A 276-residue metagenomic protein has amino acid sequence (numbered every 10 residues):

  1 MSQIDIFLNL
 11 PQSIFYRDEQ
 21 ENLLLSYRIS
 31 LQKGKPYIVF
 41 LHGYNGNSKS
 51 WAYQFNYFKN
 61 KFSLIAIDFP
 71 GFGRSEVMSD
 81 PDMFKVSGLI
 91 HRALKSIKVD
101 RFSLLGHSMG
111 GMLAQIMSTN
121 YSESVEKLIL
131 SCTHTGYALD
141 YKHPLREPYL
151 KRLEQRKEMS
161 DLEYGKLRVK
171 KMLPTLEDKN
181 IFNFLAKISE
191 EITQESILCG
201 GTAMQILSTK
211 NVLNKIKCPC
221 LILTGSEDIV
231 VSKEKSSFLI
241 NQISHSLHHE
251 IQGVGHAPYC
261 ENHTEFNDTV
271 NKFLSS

Functional and structural regions predicted by a protein language model:
M1-I38, N60-F62, K95, D100 (+2 more regions): Alpha/beta-hydrolase fold catalytic core
Q20, R28, I65-L105, D268: Active-site loop/oxyanion-hole signature of alpha/beta-hydrolase fold enzymes
L23, R28-E76: Conserved HGGG/HGGXW glycine-rich cap/lid loop of the alpha/beta-hydrolase fold
G106, G110, A114: Gly/Ala-rich beta-loop-alpha elbow adjacent to hydrolase catalytic centers
Q115, T119-N120, E126-K157: Flexible "cap/lid" loop of the alpha/beta hydrolase fold
L139-L145, E158-N214: Conserved alpha/beta-hydrolase catalytic His-Asp/Glu region
I216, I222-T224, D228: Short beta-strand/loop motif that positions the catalytic acidic residue of the alpha/beta-hydrolase fold
V254-N267: Catalytic histidine-centered segment of alpha/beta-hydrolase-like enzymes
